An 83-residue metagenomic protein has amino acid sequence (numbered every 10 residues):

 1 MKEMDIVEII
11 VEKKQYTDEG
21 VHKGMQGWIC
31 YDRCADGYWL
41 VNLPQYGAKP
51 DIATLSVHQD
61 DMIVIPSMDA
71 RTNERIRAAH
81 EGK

Functional and structural regions predicted by a protein language model:
K2-A70: Basic/aromatic-rich interaction segments and small domains that mediate binding to polyanionic partners
I65-K83: Long, low-complexity intrinsically disordered regions
